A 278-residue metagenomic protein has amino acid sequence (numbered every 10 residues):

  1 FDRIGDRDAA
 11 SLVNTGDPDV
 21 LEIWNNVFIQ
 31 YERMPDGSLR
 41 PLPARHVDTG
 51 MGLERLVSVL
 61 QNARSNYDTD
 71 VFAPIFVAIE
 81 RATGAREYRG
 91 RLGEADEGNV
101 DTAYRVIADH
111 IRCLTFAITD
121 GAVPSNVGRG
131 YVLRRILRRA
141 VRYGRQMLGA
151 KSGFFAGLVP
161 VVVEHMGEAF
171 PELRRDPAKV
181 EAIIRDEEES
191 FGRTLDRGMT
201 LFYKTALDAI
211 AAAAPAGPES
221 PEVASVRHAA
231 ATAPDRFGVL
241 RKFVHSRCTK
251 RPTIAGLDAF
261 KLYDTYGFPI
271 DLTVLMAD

Functional and structural regions predicted by a protein language model:
F1-V159, V163-P171, E187-T205, I210-A213: Structured aminoacyl-transfer and RNA-binding surfaces used for tRNA recognition/handling in the translation apparatus
G98-V100, P124-S125, R129, I183 (+2 more regions): Conserved short loop/turn motifs at secondary-structure junctions
G144-L148, E188-D278: Extended, domain-scale alpha-helical bundle/helix-rich regions
V159, F170-I184, D278: Electropositive nucleic-acid-contacting surfaces
